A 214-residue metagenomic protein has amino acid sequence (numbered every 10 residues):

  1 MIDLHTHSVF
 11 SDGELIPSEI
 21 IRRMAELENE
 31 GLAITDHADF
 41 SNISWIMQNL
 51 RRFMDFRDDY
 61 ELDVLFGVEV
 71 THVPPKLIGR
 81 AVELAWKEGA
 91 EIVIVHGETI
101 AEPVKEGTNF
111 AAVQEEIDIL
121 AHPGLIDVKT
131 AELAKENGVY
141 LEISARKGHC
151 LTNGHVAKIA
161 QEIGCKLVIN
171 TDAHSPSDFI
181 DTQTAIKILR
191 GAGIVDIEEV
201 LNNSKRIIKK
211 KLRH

Functional and structural regions predicted by a protein language model:
I2, S11, I16, L62-D63 (+3 more regions): Active-site catalytic microenvironments in core metabolic enzymes, especially phosphate/sugar-handling
I2-T6, E102, F110-L120, I126-H214: Charged catalytic cores and adjacent phosphate/nucleic-acid-binding surfaces used for phosphate/nucleic-acid chemistry
T6, D36-A38, E69-V70, G97-T99 (+2 more regions): Active-site metal-binding loops of divalent metal-dependent hydrolases
V9-M47: Metal-associated gating/positioning segment near the N- to mid-region
I16, W45-I46, L77-I78, K105 (+2 more regions): Residues at alpha-helix caps and immediate loop-helix transition turns in enzyme cores, especially N- and C-cap
I20, K76-L84, T182-I186: Catalytic cores of alpha/beta
A25-E28, W86, V113, R190: Non-catalytic positions within long, well-ordered alpha-helices that form the structural scaffold/packing of enzyme
I43-I143, K209-H214: Extended substrate/RNA-proximal surfaces in nucleic-acid metabolism proteins
